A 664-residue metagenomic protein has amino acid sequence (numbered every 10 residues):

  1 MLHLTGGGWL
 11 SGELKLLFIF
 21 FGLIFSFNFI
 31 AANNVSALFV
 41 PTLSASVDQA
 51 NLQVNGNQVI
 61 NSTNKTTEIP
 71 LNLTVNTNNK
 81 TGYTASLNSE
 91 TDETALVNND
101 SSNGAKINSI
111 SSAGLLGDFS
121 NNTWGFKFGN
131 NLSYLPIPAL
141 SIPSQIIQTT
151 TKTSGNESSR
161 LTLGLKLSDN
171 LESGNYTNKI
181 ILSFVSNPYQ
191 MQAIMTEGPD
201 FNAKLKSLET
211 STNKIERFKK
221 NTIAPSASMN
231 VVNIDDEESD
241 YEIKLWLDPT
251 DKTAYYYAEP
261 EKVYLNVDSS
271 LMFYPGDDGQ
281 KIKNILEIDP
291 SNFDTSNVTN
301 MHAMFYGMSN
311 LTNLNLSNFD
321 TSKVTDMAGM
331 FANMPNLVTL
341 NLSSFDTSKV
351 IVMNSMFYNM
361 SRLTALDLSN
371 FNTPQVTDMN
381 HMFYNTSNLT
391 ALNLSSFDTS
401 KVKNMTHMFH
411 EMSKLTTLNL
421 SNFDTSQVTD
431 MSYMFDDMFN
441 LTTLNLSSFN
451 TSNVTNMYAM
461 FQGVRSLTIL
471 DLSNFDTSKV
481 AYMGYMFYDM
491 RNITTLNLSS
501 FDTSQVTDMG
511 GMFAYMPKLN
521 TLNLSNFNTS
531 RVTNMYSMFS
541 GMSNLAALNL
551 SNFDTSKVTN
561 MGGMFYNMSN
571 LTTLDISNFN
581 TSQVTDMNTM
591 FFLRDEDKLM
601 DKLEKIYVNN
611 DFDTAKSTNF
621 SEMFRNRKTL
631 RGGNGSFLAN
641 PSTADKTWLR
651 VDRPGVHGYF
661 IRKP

Functional and structural regions predicted by a protein language model:
M1, F39, E68, Y134-I137 (+6 more regions): Selective for proline/serine-rich intrinsically disordered segments in cytosolic/nuclear regulatory regions
M1-A37: Sec-dependent, cleavable N-terminal signal peptides
H3, G8, T123-K127, S133 (+2 more regions): Residues in intrinsically disordered, low-complexity segments of regulatory proteins
L4, N76-D92, E261-Y274, N626: Short, solvent-exposed linear motifs at loop/edge-of-secondary-structure regions
T5-G7, S11-G12, F21, N55 (+20 more regions): Feature targets compositionally biased, intrinsically disordered low-complexity regions with long contiguous runs
F18, L71-G82, K152-N156, E242-K252 (+1 more regions): Short, surface-exposed loop and linker segments with low hydrophobicity and enrichment for Pro/Ser/Thr
S36-Q190: Signature of Gram-negative chaperone-usher
Y189-P664: Negatively charged
